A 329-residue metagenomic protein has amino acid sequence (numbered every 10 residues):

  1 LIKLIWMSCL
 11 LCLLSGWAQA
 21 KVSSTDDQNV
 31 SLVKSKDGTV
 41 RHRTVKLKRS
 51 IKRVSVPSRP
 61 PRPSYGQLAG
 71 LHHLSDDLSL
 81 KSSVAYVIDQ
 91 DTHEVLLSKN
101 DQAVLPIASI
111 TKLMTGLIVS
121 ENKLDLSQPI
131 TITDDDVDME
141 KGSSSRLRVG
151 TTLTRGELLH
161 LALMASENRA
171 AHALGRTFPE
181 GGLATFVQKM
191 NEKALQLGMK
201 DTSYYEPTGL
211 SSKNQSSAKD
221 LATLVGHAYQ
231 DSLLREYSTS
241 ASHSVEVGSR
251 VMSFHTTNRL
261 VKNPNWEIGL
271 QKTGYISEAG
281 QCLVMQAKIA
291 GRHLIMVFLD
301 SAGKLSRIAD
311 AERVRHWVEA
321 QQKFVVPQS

Functional and structural regions predicted by a protein language model:
L1-S83, A320-S329: N-terminal secretory targeting signals
M7-C9, N191, R315: Generic solvent-exposed, charged/amphipathic alpha-helical segments that serve as macromolecular interface scaffolds
S23-D26, V33, R43-V45, H73 (+7 more regions): A broad, low-amplitude sensor of folded, mature protein cores
N29-L32, V40, T92, T223 (+1 more regions): Low-complexity, compositionally biased segments
K46-K48, K52-K219, T223-S232, I289: Active-site-adjacent loops and short helices of periplasmic peptidoglycan-processing enzymes
M199-S203, G209-S329: Domain-terminus/edge residues, biased toward the C-terminal soluble/receptor-binding domains of extracytoplasmic
